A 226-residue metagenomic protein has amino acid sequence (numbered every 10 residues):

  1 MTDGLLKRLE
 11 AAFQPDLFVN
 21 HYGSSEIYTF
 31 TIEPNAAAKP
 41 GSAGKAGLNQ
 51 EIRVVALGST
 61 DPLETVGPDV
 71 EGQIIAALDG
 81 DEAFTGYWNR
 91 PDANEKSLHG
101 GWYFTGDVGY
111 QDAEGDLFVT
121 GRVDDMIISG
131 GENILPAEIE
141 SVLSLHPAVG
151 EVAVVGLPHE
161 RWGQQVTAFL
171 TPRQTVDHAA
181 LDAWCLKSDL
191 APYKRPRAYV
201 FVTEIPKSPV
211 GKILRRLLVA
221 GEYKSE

Functional and structural regions predicted by a protein language model:
M1, L5-H21, S25-D116, V123-M126 (+1 more regions): Conserved AMP-binding/adenylate-forming
T2, Y28, E160-W162, K207: Short, active-site-adjacent cap segments at secondary-structure transitions
D16, G150, R197: Short acidic/polar active-site loop segments enriched in Thr and Asp
N20, V154, A198-F201: Hydrophobic/anchoring residues in structured secondary elements
A36-A43, V210-L218: Short, charged low-complexity intrinsically disordered segments located at boundaries of structured domains
I52, L78-G80, T85-G86, A93-K96 (+4 more regions): AMP-binding/adenylate-forming catalytic core of the ANL superfamily
A220-E226: Acidic/polar alpha-helix N-cap and adjacent early helical turns within long charge-rich amphipathic helices/linkers
